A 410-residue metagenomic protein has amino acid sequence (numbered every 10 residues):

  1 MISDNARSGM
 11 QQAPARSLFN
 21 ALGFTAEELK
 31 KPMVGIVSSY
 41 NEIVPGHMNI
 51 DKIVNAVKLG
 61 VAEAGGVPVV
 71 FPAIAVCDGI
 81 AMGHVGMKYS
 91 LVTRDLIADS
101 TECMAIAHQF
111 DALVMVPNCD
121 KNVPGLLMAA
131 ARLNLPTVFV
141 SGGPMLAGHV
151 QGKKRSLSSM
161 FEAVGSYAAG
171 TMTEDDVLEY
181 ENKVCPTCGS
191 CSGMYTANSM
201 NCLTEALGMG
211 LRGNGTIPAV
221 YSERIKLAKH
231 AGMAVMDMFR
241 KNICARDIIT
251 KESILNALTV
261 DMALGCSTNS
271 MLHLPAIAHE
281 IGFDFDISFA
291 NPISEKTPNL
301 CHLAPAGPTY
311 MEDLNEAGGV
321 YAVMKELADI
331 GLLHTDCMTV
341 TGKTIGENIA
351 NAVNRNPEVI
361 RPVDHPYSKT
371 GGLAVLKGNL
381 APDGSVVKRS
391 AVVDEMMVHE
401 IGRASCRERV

Functional and structural regions predicted by a protein language model:
M1-M48, I53-I74, G79-I80, V85-S90 (+3 more regions): Catalytic or ion-coupling anion/metal-binding cores of large enzyme and transporter domains
L91-D95: Conserved phosphate-coordination/catalytic loops
L96-C103, G125, N256: Well-ordered alpha-helical segments embedded in enzymatic catalytic cores
L96-I97, N118-N122, E252: Short, glycine/acidic-rich beta->alpha junctions
M104-L126, T137-G142: A short, small-residue-rich loop immediately preceding and capping a beta-strand
